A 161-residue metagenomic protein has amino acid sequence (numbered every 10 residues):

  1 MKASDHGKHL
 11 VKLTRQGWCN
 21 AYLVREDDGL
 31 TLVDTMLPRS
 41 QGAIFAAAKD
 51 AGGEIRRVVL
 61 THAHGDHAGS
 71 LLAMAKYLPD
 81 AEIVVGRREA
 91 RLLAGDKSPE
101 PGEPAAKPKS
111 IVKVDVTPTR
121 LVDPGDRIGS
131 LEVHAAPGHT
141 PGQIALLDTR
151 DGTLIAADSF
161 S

Functional and structural regions predicted by a protein language model:
M1-D50, A145-S159: Conserved beta-strand hairpin/beta-sheet module of binuclear metal-dependent hydrolase folds, prominently
A3-H9, A105-A106, I128-L131: Short Pro/Gly-enriched beta-strand edge/turn motifs at strand-loop
K12-T14, T117, A135-P137: Short Gly/Pro-enriched turn/cap motifs at secondary-structure boundaries
L23, D123-D148: Core dinuclear metal-dependent hydrolase active-site scaffold
V33-T35, R56-H64, I83-G86, A135-G138 (+1 more regions): Active-site neighborhood of phospho(di)ester-bond hydrolases with catalytic His/Asp-centered motifs
S40, A46-P124: Active-site HxH/HxHxD metal-binding segment of metal-dependent hydrolases
G65, G142, S161: Short active-site segment of divalent metal-dependent hydrolases/proteases that encodes the spacing between
R88, G125-R127, T153, S159-S161: Conserved catalytic scaffold of divalent metal-dependent phosphoesterases
